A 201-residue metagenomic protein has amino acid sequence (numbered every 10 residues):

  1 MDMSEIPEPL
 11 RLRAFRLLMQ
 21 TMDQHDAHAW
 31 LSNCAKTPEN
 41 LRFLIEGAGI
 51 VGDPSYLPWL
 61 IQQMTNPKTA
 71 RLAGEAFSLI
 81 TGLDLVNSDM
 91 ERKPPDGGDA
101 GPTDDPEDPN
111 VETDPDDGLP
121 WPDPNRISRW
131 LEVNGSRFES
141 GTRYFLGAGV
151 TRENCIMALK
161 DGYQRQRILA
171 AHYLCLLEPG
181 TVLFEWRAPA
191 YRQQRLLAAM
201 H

Functional and structural regions predicted by a protein language model:
M1-H201: Long, helix-rich interaction regions
